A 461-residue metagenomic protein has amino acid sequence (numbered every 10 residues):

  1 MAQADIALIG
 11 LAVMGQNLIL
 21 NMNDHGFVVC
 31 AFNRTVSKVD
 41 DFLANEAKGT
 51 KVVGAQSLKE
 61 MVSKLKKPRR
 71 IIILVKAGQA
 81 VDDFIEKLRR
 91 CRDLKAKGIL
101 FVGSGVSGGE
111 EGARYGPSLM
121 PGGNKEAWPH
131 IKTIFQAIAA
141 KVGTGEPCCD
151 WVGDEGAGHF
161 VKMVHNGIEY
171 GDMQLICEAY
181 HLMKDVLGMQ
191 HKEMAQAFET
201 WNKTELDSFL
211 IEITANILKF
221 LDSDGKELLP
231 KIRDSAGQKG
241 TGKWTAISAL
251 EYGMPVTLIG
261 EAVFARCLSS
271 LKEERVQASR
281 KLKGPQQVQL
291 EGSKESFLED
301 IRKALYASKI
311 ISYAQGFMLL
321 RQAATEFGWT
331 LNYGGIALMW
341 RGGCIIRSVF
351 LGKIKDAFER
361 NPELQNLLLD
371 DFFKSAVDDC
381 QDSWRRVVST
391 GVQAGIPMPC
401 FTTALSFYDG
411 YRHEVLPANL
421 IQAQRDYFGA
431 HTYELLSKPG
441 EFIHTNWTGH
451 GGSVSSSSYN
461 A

Functional and structural regions predicted by a protein language model:
M1-I73, R89, G98, G109-G116 (+1 more regions): NAD(P)+-binding Rossmann beta1-loop-alpha1 motif at the extreme N-terminus of oxidoreductases
V29, G54, L100-V102, V256 (+1 more regions): Hydrophobic beta-strand scaffold residues
L74-A77, V106: Short glycine-/small-residue-rich Rossmann-like dinucleotide-binding loops
D82, R90-A195, K203-E227, K231 (+1 more regions): Rossmann-fold dinucleotide-binding core
H159, K184-K192, Q196, T204-I310 (+1 more regions): Interdomain hinge/lid region at the active-site interface of Rossmann-like NAD(P)-dependent oxidoreductases
T200, A324-F358: Small-residue-rich helix-loop
D378-D379, S383-A461: C-terminal amphipathic alpha-helical interaction region
